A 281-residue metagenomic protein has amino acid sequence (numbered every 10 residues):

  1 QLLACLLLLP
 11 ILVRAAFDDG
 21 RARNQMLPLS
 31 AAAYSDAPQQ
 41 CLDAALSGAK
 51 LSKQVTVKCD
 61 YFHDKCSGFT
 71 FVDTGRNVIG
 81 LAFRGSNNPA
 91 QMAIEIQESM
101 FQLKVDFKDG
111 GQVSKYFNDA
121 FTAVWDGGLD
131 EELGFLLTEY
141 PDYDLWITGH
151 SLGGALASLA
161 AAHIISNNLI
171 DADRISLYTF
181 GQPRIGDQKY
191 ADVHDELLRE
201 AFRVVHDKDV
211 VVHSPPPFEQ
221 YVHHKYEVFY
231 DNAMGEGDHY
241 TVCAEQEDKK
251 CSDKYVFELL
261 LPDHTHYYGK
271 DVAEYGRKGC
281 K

Functional and structural regions predicted by a protein language model:
Q1-A15: Cleavable N-terminal signal peptides of Sec/SRP-targeted secreted and luminal proteins
L3, A37-Q39, V57, D64 (+3 more regions): Secreted/extracellular small peptides and ectodomain modules produced from precursors
V13-G75: Signal-peptide-cleavage-adjacent N-terminal segments of secreted and extracellular proteins
R14, G48, E95, G276-G279: Extracellular-facing/secreted segment signature in eukaryotic proteins
A16-D18, G75-N77, K108, A123-T148 (+1 more regions): Serine hydrolase/lipase
A33, C59-D60, T74, G85-N87 (+3 more regions): Short, flexible loop/turn elements at secondary-structure junctions
S47-T148, S166-R174, L198-R199: A conserved cap/lid and substrate-binding interface adjacent to the catalytic center of lipid-processing enzymes
G149-G153, A157: Gly/Ala-rich beta-loop-alpha elbow adjacent to hydrolase catalytic centers
